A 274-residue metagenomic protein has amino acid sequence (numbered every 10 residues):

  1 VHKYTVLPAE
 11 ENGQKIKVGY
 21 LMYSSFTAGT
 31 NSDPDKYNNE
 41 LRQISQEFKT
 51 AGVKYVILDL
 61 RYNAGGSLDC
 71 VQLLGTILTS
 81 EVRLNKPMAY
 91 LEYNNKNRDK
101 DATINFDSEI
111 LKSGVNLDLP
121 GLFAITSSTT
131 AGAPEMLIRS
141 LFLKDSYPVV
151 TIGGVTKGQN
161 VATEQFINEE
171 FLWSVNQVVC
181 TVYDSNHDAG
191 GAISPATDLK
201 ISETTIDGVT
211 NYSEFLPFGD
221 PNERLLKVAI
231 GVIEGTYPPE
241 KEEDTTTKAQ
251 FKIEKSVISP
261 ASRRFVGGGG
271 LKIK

Functional and structural regions predicted by a protein language model:
V1-Y23, G29: Short beta-strand/loop segment at the start of cytosolic alpha/beta domains
Y20-L21, S25-K36, R42-Q43, E47-Y55 (+1 more regions): C-terminal "post-core" interaction segments
L58: P-loop NTPase catalytic core of nucleic-acid-dependent motor ATPases
R61: Short strand-turn motif at the edge of the Rossmann-like AdoMet-binding core
